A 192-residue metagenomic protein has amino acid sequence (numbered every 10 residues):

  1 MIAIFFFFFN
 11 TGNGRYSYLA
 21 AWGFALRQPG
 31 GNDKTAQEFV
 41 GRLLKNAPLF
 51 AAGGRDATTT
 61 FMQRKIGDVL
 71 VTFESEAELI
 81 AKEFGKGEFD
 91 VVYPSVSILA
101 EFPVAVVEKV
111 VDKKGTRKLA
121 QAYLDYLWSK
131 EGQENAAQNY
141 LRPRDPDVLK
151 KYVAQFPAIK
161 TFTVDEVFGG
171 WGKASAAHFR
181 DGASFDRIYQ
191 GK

Functional and structural regions predicted by a protein language model:
M1-N13: A conserved helix-loop-strand patch within extracytoplasmic ligand-binding domains of the periplasmic binding
F7, A25, Y93-V96, E108: Residues at the C-termini of beta-strands that transition into short coil/loop
F7, E74, N139: Short secondary-structure boundary segments
N10-G14, D33, F50-G54, L70 (+3 more regions): Solvent-exposed, acidic/flexible segments
L19, G23, G41, T59 (+3 more regions): Solvent-exposed, polar/charged alpha-helical surfaces in well-ordered, non-transmembrane soluble domains, broadly
G23-P94: Ligand-binding pocket segment of bilobal, Venus flytrap-like solute-binding proteins
A100-V104: Small-molecule pocket liners
K109-K192: Extracellular/periplasmic juxtamembrane helices and adjacent flexible linkers that interface with membrane partners
